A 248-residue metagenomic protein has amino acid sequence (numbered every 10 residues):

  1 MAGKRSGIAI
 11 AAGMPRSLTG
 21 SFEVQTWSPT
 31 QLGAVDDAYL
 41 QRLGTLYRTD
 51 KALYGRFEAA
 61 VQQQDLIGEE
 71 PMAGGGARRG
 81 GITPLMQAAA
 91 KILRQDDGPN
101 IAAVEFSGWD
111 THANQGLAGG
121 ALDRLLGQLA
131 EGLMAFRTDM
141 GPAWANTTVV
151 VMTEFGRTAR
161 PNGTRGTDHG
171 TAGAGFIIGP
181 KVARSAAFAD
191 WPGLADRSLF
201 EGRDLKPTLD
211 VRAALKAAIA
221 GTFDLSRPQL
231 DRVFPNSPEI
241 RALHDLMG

Functional and structural regions predicted by a protein language model:
M1-P142, R160, A174-I178, R184-G248: Feature for exported/extracytoplasmic and membrane-associated proteins, marking the mature portion
A145-N146: Short acidic capping loops at alpha-helix termini that bridge into adjacent secondary structure
V149-G156: Acidic/histidine-rich, metal-coordinating catalytic segments
G163-G166: Short proline/glycine-enriched turn/loop segments at secondary-structure junctions
H169: Phosphate-handling catalytic cores of nucleic-acid transaction enzymes
